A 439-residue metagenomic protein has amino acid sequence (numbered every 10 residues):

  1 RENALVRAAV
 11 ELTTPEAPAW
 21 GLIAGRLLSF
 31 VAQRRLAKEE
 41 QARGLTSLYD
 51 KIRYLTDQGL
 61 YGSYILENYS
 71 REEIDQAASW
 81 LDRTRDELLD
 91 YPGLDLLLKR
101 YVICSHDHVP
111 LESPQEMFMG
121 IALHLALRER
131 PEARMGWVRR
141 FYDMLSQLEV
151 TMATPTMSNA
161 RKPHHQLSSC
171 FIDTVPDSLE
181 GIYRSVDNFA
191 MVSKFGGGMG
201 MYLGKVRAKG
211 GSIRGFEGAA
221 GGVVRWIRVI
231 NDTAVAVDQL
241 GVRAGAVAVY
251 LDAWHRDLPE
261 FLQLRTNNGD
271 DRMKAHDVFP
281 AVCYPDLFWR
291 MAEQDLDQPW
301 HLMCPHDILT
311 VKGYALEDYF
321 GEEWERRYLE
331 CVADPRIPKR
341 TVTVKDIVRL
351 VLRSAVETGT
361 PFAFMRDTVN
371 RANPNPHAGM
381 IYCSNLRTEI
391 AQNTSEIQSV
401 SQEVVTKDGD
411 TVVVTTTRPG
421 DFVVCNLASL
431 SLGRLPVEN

Functional and structural regions predicted by a protein language model:
R1-N439: Extended catalytic cores of very large enzyme megasubunits
